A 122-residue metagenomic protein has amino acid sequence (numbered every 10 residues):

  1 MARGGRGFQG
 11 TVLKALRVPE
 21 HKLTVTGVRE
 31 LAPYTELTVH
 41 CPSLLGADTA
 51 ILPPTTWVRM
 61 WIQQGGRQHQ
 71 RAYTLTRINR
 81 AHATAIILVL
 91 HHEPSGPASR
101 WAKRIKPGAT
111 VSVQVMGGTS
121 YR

Functional and structural regions predicted by a protein language model:
A2-L13: A eukaryote-biased signal for short, well-structured alpha-helical docking elements
G10, L16, H21-R104: Ferredoxin-reductase
R100-R122: FNR/FR-type flavoprotein reductase catalytic core
